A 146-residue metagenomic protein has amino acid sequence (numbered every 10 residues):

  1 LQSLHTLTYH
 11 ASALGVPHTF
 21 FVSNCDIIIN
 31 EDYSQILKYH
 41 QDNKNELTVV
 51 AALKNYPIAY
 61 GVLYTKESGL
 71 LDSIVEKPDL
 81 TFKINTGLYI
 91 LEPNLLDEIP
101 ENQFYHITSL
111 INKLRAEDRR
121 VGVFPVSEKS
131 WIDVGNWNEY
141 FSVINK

Functional and structural regions predicted by a protein language model:
L1-K66: Conserved beta-loop-beta/alpha segment of the NTase-like Rossmann-fold superfamily that binds/positions NTPs
F20-F21, I28, S34-Q41, K54-P57 (+1 more regions): Catalytic-core segments of class I nucleotidyltransferases/pyrophosphorylases that form NMP-activated intermediates
